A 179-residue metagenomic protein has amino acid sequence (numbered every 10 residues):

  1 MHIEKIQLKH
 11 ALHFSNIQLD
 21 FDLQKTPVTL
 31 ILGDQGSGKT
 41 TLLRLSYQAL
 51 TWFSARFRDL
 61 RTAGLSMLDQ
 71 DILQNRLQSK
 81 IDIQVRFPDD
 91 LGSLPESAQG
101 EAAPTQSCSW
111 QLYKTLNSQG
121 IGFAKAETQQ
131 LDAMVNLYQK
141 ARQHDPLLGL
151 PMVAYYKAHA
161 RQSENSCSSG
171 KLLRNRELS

Functional and structural regions predicted by a protein language model:
M1-S179: P-loop NTPase switch/coupling surface
